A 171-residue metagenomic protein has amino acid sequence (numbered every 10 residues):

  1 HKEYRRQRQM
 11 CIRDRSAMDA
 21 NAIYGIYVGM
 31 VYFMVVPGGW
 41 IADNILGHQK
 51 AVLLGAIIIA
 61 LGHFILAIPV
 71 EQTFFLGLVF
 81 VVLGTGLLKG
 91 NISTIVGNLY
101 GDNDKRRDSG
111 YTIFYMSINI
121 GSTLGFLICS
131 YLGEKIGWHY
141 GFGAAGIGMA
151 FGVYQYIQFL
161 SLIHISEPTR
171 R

Functional and structural regions predicted by a protein language model:
H1-R8, I12, H164-T169: Single conserved hydrophobic/aromatic residue that forms the stacking wall/gate of nucleotide- or nucleobase-binding
G25-W40: Central cavity-lining transmembrane alpha-helices of secondary-active solute carriers, predominantly the Major
I57-F74: C-terminal ends and interior cores of transmembrane alpha-helices in multi-pass membrane transporters/permeases
T73-L88: Hydrophobic core of transmembrane alpha-helices in multi-pass small-molecule transporters, especially MFS/SLC-type
L88-G101: Intracellular juxtamembrane helix-capping segments at the cytosolic ends of symmetry-related transmembrane helices
D102, S130-S166, R170-R171: Intracellular loop-helix junctions on the cytosolic face of multi-pass helical membrane proteins
S109-F126, G133, G148: Glycine-rich segments within core transmembrane alpha-helices of 12-TM secondary carriers
